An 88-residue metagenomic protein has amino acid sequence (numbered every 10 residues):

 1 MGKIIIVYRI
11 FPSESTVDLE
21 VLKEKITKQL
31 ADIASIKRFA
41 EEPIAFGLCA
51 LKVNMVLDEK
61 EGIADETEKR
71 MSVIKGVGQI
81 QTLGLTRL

Functional and structural regions predicted by a protein language model:
M1-L88: Long, contiguous binding/interaction regions
